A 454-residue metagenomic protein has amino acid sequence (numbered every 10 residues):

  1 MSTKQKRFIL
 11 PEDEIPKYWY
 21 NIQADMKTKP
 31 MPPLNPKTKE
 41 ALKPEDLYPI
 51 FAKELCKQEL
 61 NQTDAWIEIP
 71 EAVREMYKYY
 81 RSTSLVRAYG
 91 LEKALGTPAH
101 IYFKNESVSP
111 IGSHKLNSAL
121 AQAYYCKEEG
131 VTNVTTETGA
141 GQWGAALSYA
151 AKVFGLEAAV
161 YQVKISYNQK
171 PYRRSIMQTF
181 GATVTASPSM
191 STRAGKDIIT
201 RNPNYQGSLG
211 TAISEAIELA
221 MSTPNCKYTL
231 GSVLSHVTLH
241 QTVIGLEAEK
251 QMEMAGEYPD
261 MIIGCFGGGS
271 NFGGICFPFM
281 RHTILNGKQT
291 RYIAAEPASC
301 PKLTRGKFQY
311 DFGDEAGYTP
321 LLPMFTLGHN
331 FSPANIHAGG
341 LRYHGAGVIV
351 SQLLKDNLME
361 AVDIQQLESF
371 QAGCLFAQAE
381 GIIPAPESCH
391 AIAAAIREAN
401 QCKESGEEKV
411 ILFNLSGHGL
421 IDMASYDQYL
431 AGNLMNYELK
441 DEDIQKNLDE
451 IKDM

Functional and structural regions predicted by a protein language model:
T3-V131: Positively charged, low-complexity intrinsically disordered leader regions
E68, I198-H236, I244, G256 (+4 more regions): Active-site/ligand-binding loops adjacent to catalytic centers
N105-L116, V134-W143, L234-V237, I263-G268 (+4 more regions): Active-site nucleophile and cofactor-binding loops and adjacent substrate-binding regions of central metabolic enzymes
S118, C126-I165, Y258-F272, Y292 (+2 more regions): A short, small-residue-rich loop immediately preceding and capping a beta-strand
A121-V131, A145-E157, Q178-T179, C276-N286 (+1 more regions): Alpha-helix C-terminal capping segments
W143-Q206, K302-F312, M423-A431: Active-site-proximal loop->helix
F266-G274, Q366-A424, Q428-G432: Claisen-condensing/thiolase-fold acyl-transfer catalytic domains that form or cleave C-C bonds in fatty acid
